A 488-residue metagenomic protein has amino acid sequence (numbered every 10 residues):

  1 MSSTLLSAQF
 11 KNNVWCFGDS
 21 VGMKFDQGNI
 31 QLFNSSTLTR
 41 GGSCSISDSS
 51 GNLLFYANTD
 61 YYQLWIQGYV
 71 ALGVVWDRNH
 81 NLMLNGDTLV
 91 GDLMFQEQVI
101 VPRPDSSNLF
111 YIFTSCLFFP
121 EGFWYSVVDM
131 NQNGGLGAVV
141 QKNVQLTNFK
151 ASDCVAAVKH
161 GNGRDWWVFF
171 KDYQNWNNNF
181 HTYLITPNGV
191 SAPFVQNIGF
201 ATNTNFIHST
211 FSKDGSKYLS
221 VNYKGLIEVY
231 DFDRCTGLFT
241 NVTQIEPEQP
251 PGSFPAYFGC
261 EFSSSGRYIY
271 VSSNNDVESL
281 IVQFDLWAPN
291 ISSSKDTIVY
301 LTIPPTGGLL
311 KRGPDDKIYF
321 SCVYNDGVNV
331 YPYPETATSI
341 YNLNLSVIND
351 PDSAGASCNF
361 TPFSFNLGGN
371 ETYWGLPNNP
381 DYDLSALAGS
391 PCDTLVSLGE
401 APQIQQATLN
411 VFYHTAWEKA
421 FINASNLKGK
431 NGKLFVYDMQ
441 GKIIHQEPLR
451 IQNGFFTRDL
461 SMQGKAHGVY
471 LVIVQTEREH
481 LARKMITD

Functional and structural regions predicted by a protein language model:
T4-A8: Sec/Tat signal peptide C-region and signal peptidase I cleavage site
Q9-I245, Q249-L398: Beta-propeller fold recognition
D172, N222, S273-N275, Y413 (+4 more regions): Non-cytosolic beta-sheet module surface loops
S385-F421, S425-L427, K442: Residue-level detector of functionally pivotal "anchor" positions at catalytic/ligand-binding pockets or at interdomain
K430, G454, A466-V469: A glycine-anchored, Pro-Gly-centered beta-turn/N-cap motif
Y437-I444, Y470: Short, glycine-anchored, charge-dense loop/turn motifs used at functional sites
Q446, Q463, H467-D488: C-terminal tail/sorting-segment detector
G454-L460: Short strand-edge motifs at loop-to-beta-strand transitions and within beta-strands of extracellular beta-rich domains
